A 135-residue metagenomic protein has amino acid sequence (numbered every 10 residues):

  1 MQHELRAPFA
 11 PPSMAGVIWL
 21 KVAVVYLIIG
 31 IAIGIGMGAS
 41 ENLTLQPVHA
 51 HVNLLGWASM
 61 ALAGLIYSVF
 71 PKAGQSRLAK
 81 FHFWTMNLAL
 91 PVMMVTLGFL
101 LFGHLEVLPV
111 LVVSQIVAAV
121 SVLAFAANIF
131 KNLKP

Functional and structural regions predicted by a protein language model:
M1-P135: Hydrophobic alpha-helical transmembrane segments of multi-pass integral membrane proteins
